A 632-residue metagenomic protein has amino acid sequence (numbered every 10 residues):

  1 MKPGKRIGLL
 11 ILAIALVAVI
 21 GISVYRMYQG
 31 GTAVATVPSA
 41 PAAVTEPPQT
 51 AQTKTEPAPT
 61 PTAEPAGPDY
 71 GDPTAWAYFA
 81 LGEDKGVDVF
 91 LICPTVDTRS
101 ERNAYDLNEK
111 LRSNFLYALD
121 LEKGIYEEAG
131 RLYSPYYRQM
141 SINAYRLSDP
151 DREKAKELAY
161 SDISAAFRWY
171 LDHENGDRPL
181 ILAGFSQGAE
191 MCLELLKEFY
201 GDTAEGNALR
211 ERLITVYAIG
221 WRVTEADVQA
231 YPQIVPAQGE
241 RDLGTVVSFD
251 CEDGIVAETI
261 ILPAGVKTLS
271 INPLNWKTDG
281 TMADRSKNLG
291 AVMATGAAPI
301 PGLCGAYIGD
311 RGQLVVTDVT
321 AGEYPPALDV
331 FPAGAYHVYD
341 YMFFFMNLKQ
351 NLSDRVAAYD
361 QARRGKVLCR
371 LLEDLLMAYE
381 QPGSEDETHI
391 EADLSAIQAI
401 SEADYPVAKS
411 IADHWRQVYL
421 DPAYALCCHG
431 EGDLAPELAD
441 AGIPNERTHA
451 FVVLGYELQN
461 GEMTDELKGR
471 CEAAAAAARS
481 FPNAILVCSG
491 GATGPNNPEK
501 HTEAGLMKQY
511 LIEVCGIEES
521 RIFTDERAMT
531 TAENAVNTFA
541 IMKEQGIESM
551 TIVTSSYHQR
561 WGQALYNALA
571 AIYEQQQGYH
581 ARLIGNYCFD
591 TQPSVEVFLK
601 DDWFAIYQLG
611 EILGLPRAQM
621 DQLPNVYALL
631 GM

Functional and structural regions predicted by a protein language model:
K2-G124, R364-D421: Flexible, membrane-associating and regulatory peripheral segments of lipid-active enzymes
G30, I92-P179, A321-M342, M346 (+1 more regions): Active-site catalytic motif of lipid deacylating hydrolases and related acyltransferases
A144-A159, L193-L196, H501-C515: Short, electropositive alpha-helical surface patch
S164-G176, E198-K366, A605-N625: Surface cap/lid and interfacial helix-loop subdomains adjacent to catalytic sites that gate substrate access
E174-G184, I522, M550: Alpha/beta-hydrolase fold nucleophile elbow
G184-G188, C192, H558: Gly/Ala-rich beta-loop-alpha elbow adjacent to hydrolase catalytic centers
C192-Y200, N567: Short glycine-enriched nucleophile-adjacent loop and the immediately C-terminal alpha-helix near the catalytic center
L375-A392, A396-F604: A structural signal for short, hydrophobic/glycine-enriched beta-strand patches
